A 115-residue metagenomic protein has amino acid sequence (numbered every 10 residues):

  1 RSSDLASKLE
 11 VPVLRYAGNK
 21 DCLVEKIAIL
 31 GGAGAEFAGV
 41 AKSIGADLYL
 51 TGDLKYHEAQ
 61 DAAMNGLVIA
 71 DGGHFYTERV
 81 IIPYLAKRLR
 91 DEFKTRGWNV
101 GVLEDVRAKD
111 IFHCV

Functional and structural regions predicted by a protein language model:
R1-V115: Hydrophobic structural segments
